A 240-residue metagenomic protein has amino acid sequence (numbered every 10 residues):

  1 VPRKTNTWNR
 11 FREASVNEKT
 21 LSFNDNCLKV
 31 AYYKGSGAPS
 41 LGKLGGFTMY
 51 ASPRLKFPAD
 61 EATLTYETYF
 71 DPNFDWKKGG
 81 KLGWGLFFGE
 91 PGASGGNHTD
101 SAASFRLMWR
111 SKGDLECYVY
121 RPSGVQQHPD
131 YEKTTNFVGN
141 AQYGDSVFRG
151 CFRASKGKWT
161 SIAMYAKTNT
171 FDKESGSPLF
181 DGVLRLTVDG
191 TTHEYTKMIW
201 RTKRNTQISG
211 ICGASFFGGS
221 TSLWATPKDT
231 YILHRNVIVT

Functional and structural regions predicted by a protein language model:
V1-T240: Low-complexity, Ser/Thr/Pro/Gly-rich disordered linker/stalk regions
